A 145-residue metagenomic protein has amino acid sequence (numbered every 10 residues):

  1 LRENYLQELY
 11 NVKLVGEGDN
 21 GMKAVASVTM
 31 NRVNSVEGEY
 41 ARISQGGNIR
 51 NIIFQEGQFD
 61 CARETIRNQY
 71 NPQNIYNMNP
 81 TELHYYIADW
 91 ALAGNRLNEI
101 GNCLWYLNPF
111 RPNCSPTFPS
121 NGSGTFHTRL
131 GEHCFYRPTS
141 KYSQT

Functional and structural regions predicted by a protein language model:
L1-T145: Bacterial extracytoplasmic/cell-wall-associated proteins, especially those involved in peptidoglycan
